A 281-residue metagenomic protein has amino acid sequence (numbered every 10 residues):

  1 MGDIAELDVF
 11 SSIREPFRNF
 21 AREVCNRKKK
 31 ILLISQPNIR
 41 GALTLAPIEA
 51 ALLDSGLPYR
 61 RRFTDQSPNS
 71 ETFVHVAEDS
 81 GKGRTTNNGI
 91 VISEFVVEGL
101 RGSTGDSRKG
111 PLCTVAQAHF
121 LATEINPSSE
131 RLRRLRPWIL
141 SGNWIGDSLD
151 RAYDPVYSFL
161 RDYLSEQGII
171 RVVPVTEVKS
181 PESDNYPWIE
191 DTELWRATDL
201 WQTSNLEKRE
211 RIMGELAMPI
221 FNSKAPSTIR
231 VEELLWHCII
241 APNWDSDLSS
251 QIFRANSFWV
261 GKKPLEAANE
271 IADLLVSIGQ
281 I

Functional and structural regions predicted by a protein language model:
M1-I281: Replace "Mg2+/Mn2+-dependent" with "divalent metal-dependent
